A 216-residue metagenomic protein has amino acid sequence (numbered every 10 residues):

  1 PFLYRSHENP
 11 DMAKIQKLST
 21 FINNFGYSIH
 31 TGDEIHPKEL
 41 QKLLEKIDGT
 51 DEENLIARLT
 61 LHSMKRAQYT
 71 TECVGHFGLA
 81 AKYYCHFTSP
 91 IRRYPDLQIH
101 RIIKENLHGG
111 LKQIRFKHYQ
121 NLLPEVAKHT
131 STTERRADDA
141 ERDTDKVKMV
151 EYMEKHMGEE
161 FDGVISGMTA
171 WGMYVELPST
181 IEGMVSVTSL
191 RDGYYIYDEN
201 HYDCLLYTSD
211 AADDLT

Functional and structural regions predicted by a protein language model:
P1-P178, M184-Y202: Append "with occasional cross-activation on large, charged helical scaffolds in nucleic-acid assemblies
Y207-T216: Single conserved hydrophobic/aromatic residue that forms the stacking wall/gate of nucleotide- or nucleobase-binding
